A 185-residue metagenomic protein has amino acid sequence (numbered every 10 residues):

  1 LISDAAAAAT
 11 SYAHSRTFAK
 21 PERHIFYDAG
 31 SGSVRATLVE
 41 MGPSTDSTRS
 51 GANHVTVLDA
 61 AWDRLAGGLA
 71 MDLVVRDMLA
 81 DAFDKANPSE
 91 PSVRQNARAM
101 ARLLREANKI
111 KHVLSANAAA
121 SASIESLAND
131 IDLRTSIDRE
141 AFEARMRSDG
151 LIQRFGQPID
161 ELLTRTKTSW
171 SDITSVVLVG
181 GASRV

Functional and structural regions predicted by a protein language model:
L1-V185: Oxyanion-binding/catalytic loops of NTP- or PPi-dependent enzymes
